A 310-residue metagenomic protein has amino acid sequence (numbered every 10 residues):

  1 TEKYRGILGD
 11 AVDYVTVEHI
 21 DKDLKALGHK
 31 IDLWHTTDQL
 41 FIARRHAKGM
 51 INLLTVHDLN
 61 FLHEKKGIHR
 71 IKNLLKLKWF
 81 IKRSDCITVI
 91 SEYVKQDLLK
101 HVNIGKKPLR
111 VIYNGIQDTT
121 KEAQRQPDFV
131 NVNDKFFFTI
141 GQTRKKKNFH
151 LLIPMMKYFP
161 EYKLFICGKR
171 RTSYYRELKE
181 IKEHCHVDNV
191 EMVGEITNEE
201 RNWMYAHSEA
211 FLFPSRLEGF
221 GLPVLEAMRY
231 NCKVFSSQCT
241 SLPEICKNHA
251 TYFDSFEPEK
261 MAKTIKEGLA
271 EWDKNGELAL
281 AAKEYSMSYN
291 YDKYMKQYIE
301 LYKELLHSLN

Functional and structural regions predicted by a protein language model:
T1-N310: Carbohydrate transferase catalytic cores enriched for Leloir-type hexosyltransferases
